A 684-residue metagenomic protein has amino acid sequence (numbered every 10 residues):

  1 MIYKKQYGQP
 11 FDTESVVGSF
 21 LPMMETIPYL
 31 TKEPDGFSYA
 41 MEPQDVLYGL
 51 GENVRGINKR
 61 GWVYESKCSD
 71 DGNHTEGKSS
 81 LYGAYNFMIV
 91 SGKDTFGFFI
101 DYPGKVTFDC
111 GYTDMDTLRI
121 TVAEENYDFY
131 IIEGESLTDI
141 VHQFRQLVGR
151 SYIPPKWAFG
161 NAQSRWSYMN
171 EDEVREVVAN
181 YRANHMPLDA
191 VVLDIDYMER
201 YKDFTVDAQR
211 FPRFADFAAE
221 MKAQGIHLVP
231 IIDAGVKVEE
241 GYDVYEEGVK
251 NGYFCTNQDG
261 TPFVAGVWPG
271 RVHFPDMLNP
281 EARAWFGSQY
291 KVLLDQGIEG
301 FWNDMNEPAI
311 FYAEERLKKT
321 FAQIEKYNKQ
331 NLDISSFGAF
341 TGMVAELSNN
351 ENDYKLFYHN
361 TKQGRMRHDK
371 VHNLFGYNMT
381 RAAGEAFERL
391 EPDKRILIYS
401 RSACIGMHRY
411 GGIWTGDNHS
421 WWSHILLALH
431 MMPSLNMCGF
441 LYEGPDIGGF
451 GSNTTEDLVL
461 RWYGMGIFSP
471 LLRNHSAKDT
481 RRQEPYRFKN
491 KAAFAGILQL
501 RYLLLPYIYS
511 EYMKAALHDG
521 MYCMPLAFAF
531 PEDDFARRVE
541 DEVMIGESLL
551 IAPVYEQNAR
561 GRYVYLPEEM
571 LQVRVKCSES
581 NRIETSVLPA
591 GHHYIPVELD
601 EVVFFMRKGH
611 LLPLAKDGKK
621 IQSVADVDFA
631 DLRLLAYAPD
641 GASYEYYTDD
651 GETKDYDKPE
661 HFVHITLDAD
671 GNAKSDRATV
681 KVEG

Functional and structural regions predicted by a protein language model:
M1-P155, R165-W166, E171, V178-A183 (+5 more regions): Catalytic and substrate-binding clefts that recognize carbohydrates or anionic sugar/phosphate headgroups
Y64-C68, L81-A84, R175, R283 (+3 more regions): Short, hydrophobic/amphipathic alpha-helical packing segments that form internal helix faces or helix-helix interfaces
G77, G97-F99, T107-C110, D139-V141 (+11 more regions): Short helix/loop capping segments that flank catalytic or ligand/cofactor-binding pockets
Y82-N86, K93-T95, P103, N126 (+9 more regions): Extracellular structured ligand-interaction cores
I89-D94, N257-D259, P567-E568: Short acidic-glycine loop/turn motifs at beta-strand connectors
L147-S164, T261-F274: N-terminal small/glycine-rich loop or linker at the start of catalytic domains across soluble metabolic enzymes
P187-F494, A529-F530: Aromatic- and carboxylate-enriched substrate-binding clefts and catalytic-loop regions of carbohydrate-active enzymes
L374-F375, T380-I396, S402-I413, A428-M431 (+2 more regions): Catalytic core of carbohydrate-active enzymes
